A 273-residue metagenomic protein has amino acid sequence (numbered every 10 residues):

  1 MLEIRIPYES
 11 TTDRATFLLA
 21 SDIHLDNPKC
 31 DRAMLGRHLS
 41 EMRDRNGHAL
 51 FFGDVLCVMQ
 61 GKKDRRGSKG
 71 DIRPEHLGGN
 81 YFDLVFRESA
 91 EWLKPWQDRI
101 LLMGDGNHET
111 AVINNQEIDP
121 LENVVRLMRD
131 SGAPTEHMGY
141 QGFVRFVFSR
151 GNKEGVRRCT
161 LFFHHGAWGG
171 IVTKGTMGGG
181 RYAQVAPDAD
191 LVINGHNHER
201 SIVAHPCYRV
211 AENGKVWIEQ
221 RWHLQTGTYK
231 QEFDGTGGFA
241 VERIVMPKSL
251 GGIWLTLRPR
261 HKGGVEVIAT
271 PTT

Functional and structural regions predicted by a protein language model:
M1, G139-Q141, L250-G252: Short hydrophobic/aromatic beta-strand or adjacent loop that forms the aromatic wall/cage of a ligand/substrate-binding
L2-E3, T273: C-terminal regulatory/interaction regions
I4-T16, A20, L25-M138: Core catalytic region of metal-dependent phosphoesterases/phosphodiesterases, especially metallo-beta-lactamase-like
I6-L18, R145-L161, I218-R221: Beta-strand-turn-beta hairpins that frame and shape the catalytic cleft of phosphate-ester-processing enzymes
S21-N27, F148, H165-W168, G227: Short, flexible loop/turn elements at secondary-structure junctions
F51, R157-G263: Conserved beta-sheet core of the metallophosphoesterase superfamily
I100, A111-N115, D119-I202: Charged, low-complexity C-terminal accessory regions
R260-T273: MPN/JAMM (Mov34/JAB) isopeptidase/deubiquitinase module and associated MPN-bearing subunits/adaptors in ubiquitin
